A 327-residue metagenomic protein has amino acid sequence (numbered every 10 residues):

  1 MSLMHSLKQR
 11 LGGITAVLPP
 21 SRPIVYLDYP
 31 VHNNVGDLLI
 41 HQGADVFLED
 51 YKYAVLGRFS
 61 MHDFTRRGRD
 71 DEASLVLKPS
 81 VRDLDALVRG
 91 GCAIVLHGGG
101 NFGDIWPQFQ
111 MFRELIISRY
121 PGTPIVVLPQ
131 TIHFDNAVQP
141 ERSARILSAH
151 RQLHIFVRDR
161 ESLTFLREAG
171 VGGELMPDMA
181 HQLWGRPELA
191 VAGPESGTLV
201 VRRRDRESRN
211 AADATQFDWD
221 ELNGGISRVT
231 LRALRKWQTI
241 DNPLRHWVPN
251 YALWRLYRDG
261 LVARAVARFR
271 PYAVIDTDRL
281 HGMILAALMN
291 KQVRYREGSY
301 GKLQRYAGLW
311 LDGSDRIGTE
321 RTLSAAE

Functional and structural regions predicted by a protein language model:
M1-E327: Active-site anion-handling motifs in enzyme catalytic cores
